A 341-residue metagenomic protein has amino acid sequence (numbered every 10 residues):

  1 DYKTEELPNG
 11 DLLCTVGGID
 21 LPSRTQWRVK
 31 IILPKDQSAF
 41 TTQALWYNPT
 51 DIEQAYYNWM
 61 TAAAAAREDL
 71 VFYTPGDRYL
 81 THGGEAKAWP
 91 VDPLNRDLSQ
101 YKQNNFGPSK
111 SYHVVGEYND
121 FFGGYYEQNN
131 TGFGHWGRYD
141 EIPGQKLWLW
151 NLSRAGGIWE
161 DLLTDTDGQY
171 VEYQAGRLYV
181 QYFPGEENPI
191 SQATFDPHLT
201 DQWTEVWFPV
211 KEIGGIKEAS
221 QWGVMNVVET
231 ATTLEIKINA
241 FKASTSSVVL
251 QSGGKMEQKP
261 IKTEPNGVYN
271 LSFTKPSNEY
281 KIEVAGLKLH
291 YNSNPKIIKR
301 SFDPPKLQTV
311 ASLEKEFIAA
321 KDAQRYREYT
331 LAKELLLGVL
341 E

Functional and structural regions predicted by a protein language model:
L12, G18-L33, K211-V228: Low-complexity, acidic Ser/Thr/Pro/Gly-rich terminal tails and inter-domain linkers that flank the onset of structured
C14-V16, W27-V29, F40-T42, W203 (+4 more regions): Hydrophobic residues positioned within well-ordered beta-strands of beta-sheet architectures
V16-A66, E205: Acidic, contiguous internal or C-terminal segments within carbohydrate-active enzymes that form a structured patch used
D20, W46, Y139, I238-K242 (+1 more regions): Non-cytosolic beta-sheet module surface loops
S38, P49-T200, F208: A contiguous, surface-exposed recognition patch within enzymatic or periplasmic domains that forms
L178-Q258, Q324, L331, L340: Terminal accessory/anchoring regions of large secretory-pathway or extracellular enzymes
G215-A311: Long, contiguous interaction/recruitment modules in multidomain scaffold/adaptor proteins
T309-E341: Alpha-helical segment of the N-proximal tetratricopeptide repeat
